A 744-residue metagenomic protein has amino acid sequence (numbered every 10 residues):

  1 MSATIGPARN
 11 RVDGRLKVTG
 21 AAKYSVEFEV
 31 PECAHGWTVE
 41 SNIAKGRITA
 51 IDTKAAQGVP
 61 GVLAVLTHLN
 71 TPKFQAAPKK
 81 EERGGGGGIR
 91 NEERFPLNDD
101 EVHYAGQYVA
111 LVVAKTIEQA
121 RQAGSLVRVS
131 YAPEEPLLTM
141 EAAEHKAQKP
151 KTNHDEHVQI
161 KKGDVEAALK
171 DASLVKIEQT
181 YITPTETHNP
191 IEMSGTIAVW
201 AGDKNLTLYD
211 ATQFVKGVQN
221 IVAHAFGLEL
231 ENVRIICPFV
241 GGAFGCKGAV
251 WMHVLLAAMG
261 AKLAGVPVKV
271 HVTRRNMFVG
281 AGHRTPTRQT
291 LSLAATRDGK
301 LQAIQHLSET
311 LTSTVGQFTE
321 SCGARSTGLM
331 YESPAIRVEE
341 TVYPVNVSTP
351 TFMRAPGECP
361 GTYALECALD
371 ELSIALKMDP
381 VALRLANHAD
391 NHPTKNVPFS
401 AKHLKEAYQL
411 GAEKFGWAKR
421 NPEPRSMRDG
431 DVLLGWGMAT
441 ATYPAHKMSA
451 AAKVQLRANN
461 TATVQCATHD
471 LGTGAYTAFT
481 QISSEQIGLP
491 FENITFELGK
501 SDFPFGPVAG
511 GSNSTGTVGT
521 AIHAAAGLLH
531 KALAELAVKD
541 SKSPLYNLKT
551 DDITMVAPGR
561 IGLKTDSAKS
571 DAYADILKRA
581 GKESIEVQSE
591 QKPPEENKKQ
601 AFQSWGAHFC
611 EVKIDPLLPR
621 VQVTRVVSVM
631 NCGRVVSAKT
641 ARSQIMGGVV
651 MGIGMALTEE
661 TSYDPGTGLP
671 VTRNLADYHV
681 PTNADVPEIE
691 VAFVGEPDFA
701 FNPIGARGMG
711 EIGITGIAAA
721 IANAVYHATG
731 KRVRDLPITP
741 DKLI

Functional and structural regions predicted by a protein language model:
M1-E156, Q179, H253: Flexible, low-hydrophobicity surface segments
P7, D13-T19, K80, G86-G88 (+6 more regions): Glycine-rich loop/linker segments at domain edges
V12-L16, S125-L138, Q213, N220 (+4 more regions): Extended active-site and interfacial segments that coordinate phosphate-rich ligands in large catalytic machineries
G36, L206-D210, T461-C466, V623-R625: Short, aliphatic-rich beta-strand segments
V59, L69, G227-N232, K262-V270 (+4 more regions): C-terminal catalytic domains of large/alpha subunits in multi-subunit enzymes
Q75-K80, A123-L126, D210-A211, Q219-I221 (+10 more regions): Short acidic, glycine/serine/threonine-rich loops at helix termini
H145-F226, H388-T461, V671-T682, P687-F693: Helix-loop-helix junctions that connect adjacent transmembrane helices in secondary transporters/permeases, recognized
L230, F239, A243-G265, K269-H271 (+1 more regions): Thiamine diphosphate
